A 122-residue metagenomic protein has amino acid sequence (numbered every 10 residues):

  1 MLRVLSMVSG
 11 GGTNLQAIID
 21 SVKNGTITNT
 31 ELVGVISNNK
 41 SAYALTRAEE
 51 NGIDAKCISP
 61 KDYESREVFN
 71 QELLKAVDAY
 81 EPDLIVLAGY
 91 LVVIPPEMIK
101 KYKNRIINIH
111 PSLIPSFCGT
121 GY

Functional and structural regions predicted by a protein language model:
M1-Y122: One-carbon transfer enzymes
